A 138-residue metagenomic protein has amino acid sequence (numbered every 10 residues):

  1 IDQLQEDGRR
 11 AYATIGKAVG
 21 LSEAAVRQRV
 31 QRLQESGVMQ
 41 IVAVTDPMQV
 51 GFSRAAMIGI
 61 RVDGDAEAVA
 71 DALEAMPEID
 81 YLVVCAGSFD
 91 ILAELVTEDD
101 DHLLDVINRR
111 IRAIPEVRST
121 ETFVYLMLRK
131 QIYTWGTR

Functional and structural regions predicted by a protein language model:
I1-R138: A compositional/biophysical signature of low hydrophobicity enriched in polar/charged and small residues
